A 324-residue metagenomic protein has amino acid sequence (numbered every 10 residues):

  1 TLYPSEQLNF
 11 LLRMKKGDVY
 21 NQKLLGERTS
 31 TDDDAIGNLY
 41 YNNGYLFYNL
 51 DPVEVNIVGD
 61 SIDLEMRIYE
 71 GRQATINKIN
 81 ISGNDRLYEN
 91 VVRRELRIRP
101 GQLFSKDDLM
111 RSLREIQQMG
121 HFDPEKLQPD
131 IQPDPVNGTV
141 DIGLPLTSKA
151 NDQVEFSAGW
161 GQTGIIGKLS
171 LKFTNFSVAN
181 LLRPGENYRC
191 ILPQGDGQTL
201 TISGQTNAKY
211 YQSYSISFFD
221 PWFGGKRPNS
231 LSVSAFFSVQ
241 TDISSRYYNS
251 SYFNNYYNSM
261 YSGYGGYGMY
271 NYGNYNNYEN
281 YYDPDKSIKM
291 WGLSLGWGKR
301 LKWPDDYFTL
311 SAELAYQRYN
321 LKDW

Functional and structural regions predicted by a protein language model:
T1-P133, D152, L181, W303-W324: Acidic, glycine-rich low-complexity/disordered segments
F10-R13, R86, S105-W324: Gram-negative/organellar outer-membrane beta-barrel architecture
